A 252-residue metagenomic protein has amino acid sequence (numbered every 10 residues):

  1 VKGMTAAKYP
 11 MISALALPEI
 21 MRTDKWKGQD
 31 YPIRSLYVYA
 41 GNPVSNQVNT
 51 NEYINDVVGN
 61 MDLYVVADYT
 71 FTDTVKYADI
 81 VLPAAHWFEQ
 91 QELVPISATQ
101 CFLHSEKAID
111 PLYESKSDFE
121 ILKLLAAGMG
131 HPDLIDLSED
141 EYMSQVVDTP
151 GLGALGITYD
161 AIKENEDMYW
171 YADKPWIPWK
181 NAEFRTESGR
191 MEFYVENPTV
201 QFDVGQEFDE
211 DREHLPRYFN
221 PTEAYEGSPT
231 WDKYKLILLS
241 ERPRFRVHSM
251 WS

Functional and structural regions predicted by a protein language model:
K2-L112, Q145-S252: A cross-kingdom feature strongest in bacterial/archaeal respiratory oxidoreductases
A108-K123: Alpha-amylase-like alpha-glycosidases and glucanotransferases acting on alpha-linked glucans and related
F119-D136: Non-catalytic, well-ordered alpha-helical segments in soluble enzyme domains
D136-M143: Short catalytic/ligand-gating loop segments at beta-alpha or beta-beta junctions within enzyme catalytic domains
